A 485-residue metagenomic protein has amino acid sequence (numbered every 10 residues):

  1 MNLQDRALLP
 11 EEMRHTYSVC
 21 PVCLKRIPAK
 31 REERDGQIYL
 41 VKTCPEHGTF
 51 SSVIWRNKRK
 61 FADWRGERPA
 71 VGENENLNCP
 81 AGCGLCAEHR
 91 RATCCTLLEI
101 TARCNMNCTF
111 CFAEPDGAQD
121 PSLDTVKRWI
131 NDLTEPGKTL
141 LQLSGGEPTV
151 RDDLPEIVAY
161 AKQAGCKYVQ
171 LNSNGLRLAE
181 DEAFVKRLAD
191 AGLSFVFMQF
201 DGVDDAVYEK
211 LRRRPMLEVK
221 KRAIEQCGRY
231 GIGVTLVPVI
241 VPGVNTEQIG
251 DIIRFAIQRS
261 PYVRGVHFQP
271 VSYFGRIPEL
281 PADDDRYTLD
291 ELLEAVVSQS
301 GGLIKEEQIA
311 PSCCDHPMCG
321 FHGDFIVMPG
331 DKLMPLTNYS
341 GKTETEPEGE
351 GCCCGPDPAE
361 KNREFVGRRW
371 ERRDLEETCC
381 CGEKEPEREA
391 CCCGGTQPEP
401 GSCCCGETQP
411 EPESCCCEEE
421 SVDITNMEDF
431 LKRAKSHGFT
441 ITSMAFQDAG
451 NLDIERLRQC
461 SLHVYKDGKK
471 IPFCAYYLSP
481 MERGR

Functional and structural regions predicted by a protein language model:
M1-Y17, P21-R56, K60-R65, C353-R485: Flexible mid-to-C-terminal extensions adjoining Fe-S/redox cofactors in radical SAM and related proteins
G36-R56, R65-E67, V71-S173, R177-R187: Conserved alpha-helical substructure of the radical SAM core
K60, E114-A118, V203-A206, Y273-F274: A short, flexible beta-alpha/helix-coil linker loop
C79-C86, C94-C95, C104, H316-G320 (+5 more regions): Functionally engaged cysteine thiol sites
A113-D120, E209-P215, P281-A282: Short glycine-enriched, charge-decorated loop/helix-capping segments at active-site entrances that position
V126-S144, R151-P270: Radical SAM/AdoMet-radical enzyme domain recognition
Y230-G382, C391-C393, C403-C405, E413-R433: Radical SAM enzyme [4Fe-4S]-AdoMet core and its adjacent flexible, acidic and glycine-rich loops/tails across
